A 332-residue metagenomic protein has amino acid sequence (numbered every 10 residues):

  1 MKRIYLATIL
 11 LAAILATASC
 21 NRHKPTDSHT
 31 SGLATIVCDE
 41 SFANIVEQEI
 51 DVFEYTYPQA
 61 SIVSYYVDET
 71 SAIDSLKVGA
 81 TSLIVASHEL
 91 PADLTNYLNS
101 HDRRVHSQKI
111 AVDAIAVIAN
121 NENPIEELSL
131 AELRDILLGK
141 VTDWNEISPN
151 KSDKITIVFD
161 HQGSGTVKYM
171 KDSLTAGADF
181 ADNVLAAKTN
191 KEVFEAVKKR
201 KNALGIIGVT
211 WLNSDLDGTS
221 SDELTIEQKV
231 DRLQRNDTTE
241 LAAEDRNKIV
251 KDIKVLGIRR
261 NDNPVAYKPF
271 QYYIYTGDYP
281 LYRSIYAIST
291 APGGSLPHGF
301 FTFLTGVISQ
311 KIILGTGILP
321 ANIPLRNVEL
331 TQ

Functional and structural regions predicted by a protein language model:
M1-T8: Bacterial N-terminal signal peptides that target proteins for export
T8-I14: Gram-negative bacterial Sec-dependent N-terminal signal peptides
L15-S19: C-terminal motif of bacterial Sec signal peptides marking the signal peptidase cleavage site
C20-T70, D74-K77, A111, A119-Q332: Exported/periplasmic ABC-transporter solute-binding proteins
E69-H101, L212-D215: Pocket-flanking alpha-helical
D102-H106: Periplasmic N-terminal soluble interaction domains immediately after the signal peptide in Gram-negative
